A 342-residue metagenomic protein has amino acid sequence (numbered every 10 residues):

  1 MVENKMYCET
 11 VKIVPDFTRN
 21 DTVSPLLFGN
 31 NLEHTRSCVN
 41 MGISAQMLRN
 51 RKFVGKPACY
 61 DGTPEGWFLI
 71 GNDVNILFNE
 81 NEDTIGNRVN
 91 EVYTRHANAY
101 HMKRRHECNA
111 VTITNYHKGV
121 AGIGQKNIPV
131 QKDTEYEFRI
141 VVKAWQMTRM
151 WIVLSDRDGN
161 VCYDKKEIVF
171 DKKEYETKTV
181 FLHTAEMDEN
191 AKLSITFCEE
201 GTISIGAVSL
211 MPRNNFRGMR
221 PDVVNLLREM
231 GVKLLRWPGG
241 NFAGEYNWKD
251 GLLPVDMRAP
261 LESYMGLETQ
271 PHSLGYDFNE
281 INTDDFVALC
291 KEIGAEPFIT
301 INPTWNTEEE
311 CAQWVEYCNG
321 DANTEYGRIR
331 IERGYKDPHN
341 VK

Functional and structural regions predicted by a protein language model:
M1, K56-A58, E316-E325: Short regulatory "switch" loops immediately downstream of catalytic or recognition motifs within protein catalytic
V2-N279, E296, N306, A312: Extracellular and organelle-lumenal recognition/adhesion modules and their flexible linkers in secreted
E9, N30, N279, F286 (+4 more regions): Catalytic-domain carbohydrate-binding cleft regions of carbohydrate-active enzymes
T196-C198, P238-N241, E325-K342: Active-site groove signature of glycoside hydrolases
D222, D285-F286: Short, hydrophobic/aromatic alpha-helical segments in well-folded domains
